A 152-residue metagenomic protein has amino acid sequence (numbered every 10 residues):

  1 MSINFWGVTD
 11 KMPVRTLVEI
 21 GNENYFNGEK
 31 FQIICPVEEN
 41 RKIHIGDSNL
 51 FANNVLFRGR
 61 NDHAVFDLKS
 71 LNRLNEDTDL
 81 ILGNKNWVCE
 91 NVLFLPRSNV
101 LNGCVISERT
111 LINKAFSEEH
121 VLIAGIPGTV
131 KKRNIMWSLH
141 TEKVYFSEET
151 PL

Functional and structural regions predicted by a protein language model:
M1-N99, P127, N134: Flexible, glycine/small-residue-enriched loop-and-beta-strand segment within the central core of proteins
D77, Y145-F146: A general alpha-helical scaffold signature found inside nucleotide-binding enzyme cores
N84-K85, G103, V121, K131: Elongated scaffolding segments in large macromolecular assemblies, built predominantly from amphipathic alpha-helices
L93, L111-N113, V130: Generic hydrophobic alpha-helical segments
N99-A124: C-terminal/domain-terminus segments
S107, T141-V144: Alpha-helical membrane-embedding segments and immediately adjacent membrane-interface amphipathic helices
E119-T141: Conserved beta-strand-loop-alpha-helix hinge in the C-terminal portion of ABC ATPase nucleotide-binding domains
S147-L152: Long, compositionally biased intrinsically disordered regions
